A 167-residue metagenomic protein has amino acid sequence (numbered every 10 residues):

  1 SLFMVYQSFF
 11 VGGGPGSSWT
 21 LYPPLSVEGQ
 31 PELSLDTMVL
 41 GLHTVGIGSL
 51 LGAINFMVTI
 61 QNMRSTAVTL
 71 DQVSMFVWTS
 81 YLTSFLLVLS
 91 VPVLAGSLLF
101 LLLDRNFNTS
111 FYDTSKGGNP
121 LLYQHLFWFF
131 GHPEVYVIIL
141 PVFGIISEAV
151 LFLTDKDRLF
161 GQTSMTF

Functional and structural regions predicted by a protein language model:
S1-F167: Membrane-embedded and interfacial regions of multi-pass energy-transducing membrane proteins
